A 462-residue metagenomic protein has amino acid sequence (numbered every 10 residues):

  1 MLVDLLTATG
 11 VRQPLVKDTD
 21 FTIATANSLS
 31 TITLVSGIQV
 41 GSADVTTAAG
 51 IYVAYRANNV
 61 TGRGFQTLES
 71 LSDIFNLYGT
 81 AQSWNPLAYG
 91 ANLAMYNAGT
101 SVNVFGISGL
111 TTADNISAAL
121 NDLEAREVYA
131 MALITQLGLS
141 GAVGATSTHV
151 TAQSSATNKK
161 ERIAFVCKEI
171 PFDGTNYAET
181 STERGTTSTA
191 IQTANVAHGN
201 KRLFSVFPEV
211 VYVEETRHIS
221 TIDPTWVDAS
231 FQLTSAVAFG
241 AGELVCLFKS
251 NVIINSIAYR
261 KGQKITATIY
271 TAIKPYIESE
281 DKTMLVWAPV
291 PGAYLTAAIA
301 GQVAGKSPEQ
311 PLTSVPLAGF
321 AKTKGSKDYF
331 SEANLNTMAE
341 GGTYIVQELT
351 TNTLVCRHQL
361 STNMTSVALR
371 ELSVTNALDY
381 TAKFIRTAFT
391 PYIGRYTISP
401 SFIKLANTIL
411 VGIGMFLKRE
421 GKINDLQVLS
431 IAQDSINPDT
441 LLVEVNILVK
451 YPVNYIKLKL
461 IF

Functional and structural regions predicted by a protein language model:
M1-F462: Surface-exposed assembly/interface segments
